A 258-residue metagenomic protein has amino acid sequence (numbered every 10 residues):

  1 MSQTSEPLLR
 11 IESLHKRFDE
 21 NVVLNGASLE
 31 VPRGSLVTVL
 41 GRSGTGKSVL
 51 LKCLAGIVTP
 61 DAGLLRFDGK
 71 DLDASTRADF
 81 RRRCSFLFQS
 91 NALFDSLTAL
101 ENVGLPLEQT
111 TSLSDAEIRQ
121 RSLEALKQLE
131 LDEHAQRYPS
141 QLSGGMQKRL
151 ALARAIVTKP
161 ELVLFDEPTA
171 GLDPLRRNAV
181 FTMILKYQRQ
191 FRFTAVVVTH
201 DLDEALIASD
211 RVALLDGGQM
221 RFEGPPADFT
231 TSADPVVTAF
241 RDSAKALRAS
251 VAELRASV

Functional and structural regions predicted by a protein language model:
A55: Helix-to-loop junction immediately C-terminal to a conserved catalytic motif
D71-S85, D115-A116, F229-S232: ABC ATPase NBD coupling module
D115-E133: Conserved ABC ATPase "signature" region
Y138-L142, M146: Conserved ABC ATPase signature
V157-E161: A short, proline-enriched helix->beta-strand linker immediately N-terminal to the Walker B motif in ABC-type P-loop
V163-D166: Catalytic Walker B motif of ABC-type/P-loop ATPase nucleotide-binding domains
P174-R176: Helix N-cap at the start of a conserved alpha-helix in ABC-type nucleotide-binding domains
